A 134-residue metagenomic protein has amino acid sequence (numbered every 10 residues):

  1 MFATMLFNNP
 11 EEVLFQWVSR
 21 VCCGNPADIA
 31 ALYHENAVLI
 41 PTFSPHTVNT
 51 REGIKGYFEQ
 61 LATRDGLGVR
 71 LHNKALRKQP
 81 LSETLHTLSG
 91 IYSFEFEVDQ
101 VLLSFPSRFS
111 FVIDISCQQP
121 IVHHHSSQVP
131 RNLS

Functional and structural regions predicted by a protein language model:
M1-Q16, C22-N25, V38-S134: A beta-strand edge to alpha-helix "cap/lid" segment located at domain peripheries
